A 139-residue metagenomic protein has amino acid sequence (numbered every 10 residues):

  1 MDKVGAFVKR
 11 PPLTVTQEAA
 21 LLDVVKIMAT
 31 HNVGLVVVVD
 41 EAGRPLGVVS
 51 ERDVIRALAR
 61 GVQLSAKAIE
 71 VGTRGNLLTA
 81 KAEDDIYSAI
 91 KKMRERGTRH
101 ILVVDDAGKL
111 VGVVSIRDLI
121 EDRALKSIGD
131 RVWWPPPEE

Functional and structural regions predicted by a protein language model:
M1-P11, S50-R94, D106, L110-E139: Tandem CBS (Bateman) regulatory domains
T14-N32, V39, T79-T98, V103-D105 (+1 more regions): The conserved cystathionine-beta-synthase
